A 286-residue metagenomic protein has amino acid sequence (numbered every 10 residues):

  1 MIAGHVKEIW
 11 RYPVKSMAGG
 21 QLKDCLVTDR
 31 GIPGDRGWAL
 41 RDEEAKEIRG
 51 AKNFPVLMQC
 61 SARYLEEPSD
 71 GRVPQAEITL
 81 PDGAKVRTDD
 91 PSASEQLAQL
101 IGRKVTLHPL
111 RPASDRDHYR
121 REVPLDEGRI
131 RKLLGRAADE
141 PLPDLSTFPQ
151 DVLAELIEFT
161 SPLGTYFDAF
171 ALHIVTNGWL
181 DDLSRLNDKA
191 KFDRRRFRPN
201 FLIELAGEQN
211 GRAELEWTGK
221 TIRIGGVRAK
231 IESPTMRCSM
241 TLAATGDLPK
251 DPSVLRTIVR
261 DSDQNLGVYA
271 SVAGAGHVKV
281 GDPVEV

Functional and structural regions predicted by a protein language model:
M1-V286: Metal-cofactor-dependent catalytic cores
